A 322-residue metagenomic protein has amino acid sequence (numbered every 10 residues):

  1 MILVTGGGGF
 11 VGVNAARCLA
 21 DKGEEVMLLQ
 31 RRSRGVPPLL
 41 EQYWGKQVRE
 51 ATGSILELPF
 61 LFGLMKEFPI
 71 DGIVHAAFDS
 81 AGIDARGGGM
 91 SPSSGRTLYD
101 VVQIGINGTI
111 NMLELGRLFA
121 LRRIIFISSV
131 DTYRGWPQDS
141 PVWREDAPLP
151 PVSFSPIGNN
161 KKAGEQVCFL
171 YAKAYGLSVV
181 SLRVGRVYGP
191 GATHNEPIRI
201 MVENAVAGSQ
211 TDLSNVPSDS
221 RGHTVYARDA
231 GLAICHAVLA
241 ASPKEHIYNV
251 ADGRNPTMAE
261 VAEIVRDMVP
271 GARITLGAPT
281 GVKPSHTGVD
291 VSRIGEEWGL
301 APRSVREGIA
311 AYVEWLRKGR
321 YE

Functional and structural regions predicted by a protein language model:
I2-D21: N-terminal Rossmann NAD(P)H-binding glycine-rich loop of SDR-like oxidoreductase domains
E24-R34: Conserved glycine-rich Rossmann-like NAD(P)H-binding loop of the short-chain dehydrogenase/reductase
T52-I104: NAD(P)H-binding glycine-rich loop region in Rossmannoid oxidoreductase-like domains and their noncatalytic homologs
H75, R96-Y99, N107-F154: Conserved Rossmann-fold NAD(P)-dependent oxidoreductase catalytic core, especially the SDR/UDP-sugar
D79-A81, V130-P137, G185-Y188: Active-site segment of SDR-like NAD(P)-dependent oxidoreductases
Q138-S140, Q166-G222, A227-C235, R266: NAD(P)-dependent short-chain dehydrogenase/reductase
N160-A163: Active-site helix of classical SDR
S209-E322: C-terminal substrate-binding subdomain of Rossmann-fold SDR/epimerase-dehydratase oxidoreductases
